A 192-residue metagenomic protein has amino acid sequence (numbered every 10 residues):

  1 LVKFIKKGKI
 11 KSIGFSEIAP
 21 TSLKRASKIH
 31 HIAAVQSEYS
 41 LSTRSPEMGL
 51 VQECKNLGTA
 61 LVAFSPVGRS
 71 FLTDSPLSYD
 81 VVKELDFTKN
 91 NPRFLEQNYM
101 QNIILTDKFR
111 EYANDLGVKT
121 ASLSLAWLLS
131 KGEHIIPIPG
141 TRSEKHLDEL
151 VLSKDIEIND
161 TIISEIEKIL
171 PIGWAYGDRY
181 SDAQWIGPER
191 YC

Functional and structural regions predicted by a protein language model:
L1, H30-A33, V51-K55, S78-K83 (+1 more regions): Short, hinge-like loop/turn segments at secondary-structure boundaries
L1-S42, G49, T59: Glycine/proline-rich, positively charged, aromatic-decorated active-site loop/lid region on the catalytic face
L1-V2, L23, E47-C54, R110 (+1 more regions): Short amphipathic alpha-helical segments and helix-helix/interface helices
K9-S12, R110-A126: Acyl activation and transfer enzymes in specialized metabolism, enriched for ANL adenylate-forming modules
I13, V35, C54, L61-F64 (+4 more regions): Conserved, mostly hydrophobic/aromatic
A19, Y39-T43, S65-L72, W127 (+1 more regions): Glycine-rich beta-alpha junction loops
P46-L85, K119: Aromatic-lined glycan-binding groove of carbohydrate-active enzymes
N56-L57, E84-E111, D115, S130 (+2 more regions): Terminal-tail/helix-coil boundary detector
